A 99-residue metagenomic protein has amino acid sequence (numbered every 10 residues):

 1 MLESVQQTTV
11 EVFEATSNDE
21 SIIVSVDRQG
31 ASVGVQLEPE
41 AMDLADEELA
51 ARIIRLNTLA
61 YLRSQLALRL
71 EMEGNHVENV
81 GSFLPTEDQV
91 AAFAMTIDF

Functional and structural regions predicted by a protein language model:
M1-I23, G34-F99: Acidic, negatively charged sequence signal that fires either on conserved catalytic/metal-binding carboxylates
D27: Short, acidic, Ser/Thr-enriched surface-loop or helix-capping motifs
